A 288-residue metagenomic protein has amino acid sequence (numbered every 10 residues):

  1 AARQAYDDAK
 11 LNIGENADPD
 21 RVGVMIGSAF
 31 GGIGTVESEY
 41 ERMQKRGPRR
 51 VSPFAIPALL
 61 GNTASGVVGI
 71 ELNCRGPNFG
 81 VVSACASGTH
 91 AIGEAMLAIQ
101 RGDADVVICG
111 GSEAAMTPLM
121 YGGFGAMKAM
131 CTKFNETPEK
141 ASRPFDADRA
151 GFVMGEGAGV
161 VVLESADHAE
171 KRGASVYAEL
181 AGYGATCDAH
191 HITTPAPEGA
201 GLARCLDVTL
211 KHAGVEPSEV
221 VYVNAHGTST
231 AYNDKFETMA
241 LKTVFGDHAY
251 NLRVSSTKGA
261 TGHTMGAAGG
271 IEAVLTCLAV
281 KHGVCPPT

Functional and structural regions predicted by a protein language model:
A1-A9, A64, A91, E164-A166 (+4 more regions): Short, well-ordered amphipathic alpha-helical segments that serve as non-catalytic structural scaffolds within diverse
A1-S83, S112-G123, P217-K235: Conserved beta-ketoacyl condensing-enzyme motif
A2-L11, G61-A64, G69-L72, P77-E113 (+2 more regions): Active-site-proximal alpha-helical scaffold in enzymes
G34-P48, A98-R101, Y121-E136, P197-A200 (+1 more regions): A glycine- and small-aliphatic-rich helix-loop capping segment at beta-alpha/alpha-beta transitions that lines
M43-F54, E71-V81, E139-A147, C187 (+1 more regions): Glycine/charged-rich beta-loop-alpha catalytic/anionic-binding loops adjacent to active sites
D103-A150, Y183-P197, A225-D234, N251-T288: Acyl-CoA/ACP chain-elongation machinery
T137-A213, V221-Y222: Condensing-enzyme catalytic core mediating Claisen C-C bond formation in acyl metabolism
C205-A260: A beta-strand-loop signature enriched in Asp, Gly, Thr, and Trp that corresponds to the sialidase/neuraminidase Asp-box
